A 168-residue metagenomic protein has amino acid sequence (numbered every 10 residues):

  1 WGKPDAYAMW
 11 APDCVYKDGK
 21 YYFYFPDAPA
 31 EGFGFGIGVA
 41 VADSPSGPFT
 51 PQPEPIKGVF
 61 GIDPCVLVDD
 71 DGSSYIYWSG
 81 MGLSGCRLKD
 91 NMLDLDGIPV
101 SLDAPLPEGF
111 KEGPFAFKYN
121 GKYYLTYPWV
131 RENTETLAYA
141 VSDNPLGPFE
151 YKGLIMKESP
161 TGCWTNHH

Functional and structural regions predicted by a protein language model:
W1-H168: Carbohydrate-active catalytic/glycan-binding domains of CAZyme proteins, especially the secreted or lumenal ectodomains
